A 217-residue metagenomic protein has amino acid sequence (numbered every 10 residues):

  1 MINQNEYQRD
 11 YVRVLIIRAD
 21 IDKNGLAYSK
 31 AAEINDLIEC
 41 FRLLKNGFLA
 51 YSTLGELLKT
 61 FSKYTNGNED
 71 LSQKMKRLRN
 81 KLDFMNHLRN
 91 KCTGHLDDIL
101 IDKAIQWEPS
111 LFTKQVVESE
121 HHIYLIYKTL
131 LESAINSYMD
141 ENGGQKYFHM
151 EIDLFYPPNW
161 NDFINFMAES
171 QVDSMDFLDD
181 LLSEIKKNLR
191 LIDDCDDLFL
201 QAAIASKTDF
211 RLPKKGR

Functional and structural regions predicted by a protein language model:
M1-F84, I99-D102, E108-L111, V117-R217: Amphipathic alpha-helical interface segments
H87-N90, G94: Long, charged low-complexity segments
